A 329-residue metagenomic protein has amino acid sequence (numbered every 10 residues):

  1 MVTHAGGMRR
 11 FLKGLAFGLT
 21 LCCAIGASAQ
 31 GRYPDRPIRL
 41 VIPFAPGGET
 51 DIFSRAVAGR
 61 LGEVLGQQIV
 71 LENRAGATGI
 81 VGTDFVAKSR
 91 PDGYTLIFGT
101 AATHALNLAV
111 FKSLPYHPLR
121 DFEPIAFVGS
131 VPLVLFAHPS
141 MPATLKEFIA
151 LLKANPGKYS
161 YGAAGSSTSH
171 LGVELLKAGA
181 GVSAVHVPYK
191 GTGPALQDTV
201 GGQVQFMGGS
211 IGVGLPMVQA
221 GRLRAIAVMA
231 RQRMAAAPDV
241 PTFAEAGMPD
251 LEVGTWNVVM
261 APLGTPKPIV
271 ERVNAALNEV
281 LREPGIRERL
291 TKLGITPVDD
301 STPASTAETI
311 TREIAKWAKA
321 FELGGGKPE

Functional and structural regions predicted by a protein language model:
V2-A16: Bacterial N-terminal signal peptides that target proteins for export
A24-G26: N-terminal signal peptide c-region/cleavage motif recognized by signal peptidases
A29-R120, G157-K158, G165-S167, G181-S210 (+3 more regions): N-terminal (or domain-start) structured segment
D35-P37, G179, E245, K267-E329: An extracytoplasmic/periplasmic, membrane-proximal ligand-sensing/linker region
K88-Y94, A109-P194, F243, W256-R289: Hinge/capping helix and adjacent helix->loop/strand transition within the periplasmic-binding protein
S130, T144, G214-E283, R312-A315 (+1 more regions): C-terminal lobe and pocket-closing loops of periplasmic/extracytoplasmic Venus-flytrap solute-binding proteins
